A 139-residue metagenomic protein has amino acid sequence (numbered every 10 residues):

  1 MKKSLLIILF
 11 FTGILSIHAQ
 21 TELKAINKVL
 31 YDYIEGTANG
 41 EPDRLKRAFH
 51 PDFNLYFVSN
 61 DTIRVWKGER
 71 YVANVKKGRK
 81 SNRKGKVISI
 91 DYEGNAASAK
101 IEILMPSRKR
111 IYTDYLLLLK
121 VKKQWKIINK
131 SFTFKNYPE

Functional and structural regions predicted by a protein language model:
M1-S4, Q20: Positively charged n-region of N-terminal signal peptides that target proteins for export
L6-I7, I17: Cleavable N-terminal signal peptides
T12, S16-D43, R47: Short, low-complexity N-terminal intrinsically disordered segments enriched in polar/charged residues
E22-A25, W66-R110: Surface-exposed, charged secondary-structure patches
K28, D43-K84: Short solvent-exposed beta->alpha transition segments
Y33, L45, F53, A99 (+1 more regions): Hydrophobic pocket/interface hotspot
F49-P51, S59, D91, I103-M105 (+2 more regions): A mature extracytoplasmic/lumenal domain signature
I111-E139: Short beta-strand edge/turn micro-motifs at domain boundaries
